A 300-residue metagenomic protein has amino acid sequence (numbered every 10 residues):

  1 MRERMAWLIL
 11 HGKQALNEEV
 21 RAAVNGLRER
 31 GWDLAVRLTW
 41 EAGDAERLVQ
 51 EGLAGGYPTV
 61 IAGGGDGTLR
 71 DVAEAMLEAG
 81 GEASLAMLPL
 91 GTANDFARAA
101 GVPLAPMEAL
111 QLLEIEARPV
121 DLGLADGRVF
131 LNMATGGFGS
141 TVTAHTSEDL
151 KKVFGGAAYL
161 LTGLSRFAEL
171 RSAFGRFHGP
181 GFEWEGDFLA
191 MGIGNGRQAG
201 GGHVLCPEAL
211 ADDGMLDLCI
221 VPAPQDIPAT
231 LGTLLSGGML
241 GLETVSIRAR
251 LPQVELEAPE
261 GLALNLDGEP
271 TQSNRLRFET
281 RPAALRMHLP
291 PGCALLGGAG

Functional and structural regions predicted by a protein language model:
M1-G63, R70, A75, E183 (+1 more regions): ATP/NTP phosphate-donor binding region
L10-K13, T39, L90, V221-A223 (+1 more regions): Cofactor-binding loop segments of dinucleotide-utilizing enzymes, especially the Rossmann-like FAD- and NAD(P)+-binding
E18, R30, T39, E78-L189: Catalytic core of DAGKc-family lipid kinases
G63-G65, L88-L90, N195: Glycine-rich beta-strand-to-loop/alpha-helix junction loops that act as flexible
T135, G139, G192-L205, P270: Glycine-rich phosphate/pyrophosphate-binding beta-alpha loops
E148-A158, A199-G202, P207-P228: Gly/Ser/Thr-rich active-site loops/lids in small-molecule metabolic enzymes that frequently grip phosphoryl groups
R171-A173, D187-L189, D212-D217, R250-V254: A generic structural signal for short beta-strands and their flanking turns/coil linkers
G179, L210, I220-G300: ATP/nucleoside-binding phosphotransfer catalytic cores, i.e., glycine-rich phosphate-binding loops
